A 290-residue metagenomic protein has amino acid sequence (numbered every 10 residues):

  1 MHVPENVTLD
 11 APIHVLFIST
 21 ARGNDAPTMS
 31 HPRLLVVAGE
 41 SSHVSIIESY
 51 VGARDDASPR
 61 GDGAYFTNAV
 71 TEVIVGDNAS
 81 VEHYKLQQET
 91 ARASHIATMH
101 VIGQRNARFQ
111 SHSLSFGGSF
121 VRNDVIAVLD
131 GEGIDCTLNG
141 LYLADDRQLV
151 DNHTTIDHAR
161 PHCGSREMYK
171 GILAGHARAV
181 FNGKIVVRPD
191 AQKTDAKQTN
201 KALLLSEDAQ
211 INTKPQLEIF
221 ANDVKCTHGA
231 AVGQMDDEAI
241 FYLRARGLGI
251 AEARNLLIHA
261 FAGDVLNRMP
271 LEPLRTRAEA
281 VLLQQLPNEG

Functional and structural regions predicted by a protein language model:
H2-L248, A262, L266-G290: Conserved beta-strand/loop scaffold segments within soluble protein domains that form the structured core and edges
